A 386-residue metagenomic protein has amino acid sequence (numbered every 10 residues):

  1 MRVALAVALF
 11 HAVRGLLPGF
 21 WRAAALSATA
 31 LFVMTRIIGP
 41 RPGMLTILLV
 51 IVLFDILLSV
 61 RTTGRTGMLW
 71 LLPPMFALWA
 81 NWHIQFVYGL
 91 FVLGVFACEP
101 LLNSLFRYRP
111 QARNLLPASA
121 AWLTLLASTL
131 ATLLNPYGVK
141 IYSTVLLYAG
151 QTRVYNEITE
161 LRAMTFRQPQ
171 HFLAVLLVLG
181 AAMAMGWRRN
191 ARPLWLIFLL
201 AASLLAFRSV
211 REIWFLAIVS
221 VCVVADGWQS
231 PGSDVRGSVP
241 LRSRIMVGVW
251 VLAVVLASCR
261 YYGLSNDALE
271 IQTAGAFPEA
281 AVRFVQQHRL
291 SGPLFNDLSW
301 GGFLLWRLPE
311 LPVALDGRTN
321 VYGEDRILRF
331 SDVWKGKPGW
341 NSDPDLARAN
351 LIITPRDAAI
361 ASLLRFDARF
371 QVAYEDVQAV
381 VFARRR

Functional and structural regions predicted by a protein language model:
A4-V33, I47: Transmembrane-helix signature of polytopic, membrane-embedded enzymes that assemble or transfer cell-envelope glycans
A30-M34, I56, L69-I84, A127-T132 (+1 more regions): Membrane-interface alpha helices of multi-pass inner-membrane proteins
I37-L45: Short acidic/glycine- and proline-prone juxtamembrane loop motifs at membrane-interface regions of multi-pass membrane
L53-L69, G180-R189: Membrane-interface transmembrane helices that cradle and orient dolichyl/undecaprenyl
S59-A77, S119-L123, P193-L199: Short hydrophobic alpha-helices at membrane interfaces in multi-pass membrane enzymes
I84-R189, A217: Transmembrane catalytic cores of multi-pass membrane glycosyltransferases and polysaccharide-assembly enzymes
G237-H288, G301, L308, G317-T319 (+2 more regions): Membrane-proximal, lumen/periplasm-facing interface regions of secretory-pathway glyco- and lipid-modifying enzymes
Q286-E324, D345, A349-R356, F382: Short periplasmic/luminal acceptor-recognition loop of GT-C membrane glycosyltransferases, typified by
